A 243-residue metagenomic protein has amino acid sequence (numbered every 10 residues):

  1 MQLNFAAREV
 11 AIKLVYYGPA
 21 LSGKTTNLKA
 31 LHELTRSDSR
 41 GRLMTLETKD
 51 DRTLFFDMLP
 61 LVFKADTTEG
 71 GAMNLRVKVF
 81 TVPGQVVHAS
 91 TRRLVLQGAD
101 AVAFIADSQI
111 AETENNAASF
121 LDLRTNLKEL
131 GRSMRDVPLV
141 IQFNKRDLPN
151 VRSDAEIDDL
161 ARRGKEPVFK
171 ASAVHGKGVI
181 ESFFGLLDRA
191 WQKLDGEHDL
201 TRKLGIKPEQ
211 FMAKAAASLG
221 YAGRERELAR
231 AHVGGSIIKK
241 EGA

Functional and structural regions predicted by a protein language model:
M1-D50: Conserved G1/Walker A P-loop phosphate-binding module
L21, Q85-V86, Q109-A111, K145-P149 (+1 more regions): Conserved nucleotide-binding/hydrolysis micro-motifs of P-loop NTPases
R40-H88: Switch I (G2) and immediately adjacent beta-strands of P-loop GTPase domains
D51-L54, D66-A72, R93-G98, E129-R135: Conserved catalytic network of the ASCE P-loop NTPase/AAA+ motor domain
H88-A111: Inter-motif core of Ras-like GTPase G domains
A101, S108-G164: Conserved C-terminal guanine-recognition region of P-loop GTPase G domains, centered on the G4
V137-V140, D147-L200: Canonical P-loop GTPase G-domain recognition
K177, D188-A243: C-terminal-of-GTPase-core extension/linker across diverse P-loop GTPases
